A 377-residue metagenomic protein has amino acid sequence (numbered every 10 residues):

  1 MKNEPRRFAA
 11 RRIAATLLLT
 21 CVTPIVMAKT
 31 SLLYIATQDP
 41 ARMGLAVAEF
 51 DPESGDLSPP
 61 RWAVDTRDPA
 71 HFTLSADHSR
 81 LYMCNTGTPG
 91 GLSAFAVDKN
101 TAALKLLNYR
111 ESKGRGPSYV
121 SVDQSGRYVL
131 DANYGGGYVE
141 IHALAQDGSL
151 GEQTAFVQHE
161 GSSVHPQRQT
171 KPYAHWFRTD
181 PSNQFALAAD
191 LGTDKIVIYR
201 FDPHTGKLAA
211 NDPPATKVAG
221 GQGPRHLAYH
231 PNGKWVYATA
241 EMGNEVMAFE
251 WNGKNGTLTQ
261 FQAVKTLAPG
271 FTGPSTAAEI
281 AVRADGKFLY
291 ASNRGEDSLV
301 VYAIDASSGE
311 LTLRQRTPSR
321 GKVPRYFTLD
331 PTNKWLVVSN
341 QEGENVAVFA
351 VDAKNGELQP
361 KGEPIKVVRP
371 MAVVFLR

Functional and structural regions predicted by a protein language model:
K29, A76-H78, Q124-S125, P181-S182 (+4 more regions): Residue-level detector of Asp-centered blade-edge/turn motifs that repeat once per structural unit in beta-propeller
Q38-P40, T86-G87, Y134, L144 (+7 more regions): Short loop/turn segments immediately following the C-termini of beta-strands
E49-G55, F95-A102, H142-L150, R200-K207 (+3 more regions): Short loop/turn segments immediately following beta-strands, especially the blade-tip and inter-blade linker loops
S58-V64, K105-R110, S163-Q167, D212-K217 (+3 more regions): A short beta-strand motif characteristic of beta-propeller blades
A103-W176: Asp-box/WD-like beta-propeller blade repeats and closely related beta-sheet repeat scaffolds
A277-S308, T317, K322-V338: Loop/turn-rich, solvent-exposed surfaces of beta-rich toroidal or solenoidal domains
